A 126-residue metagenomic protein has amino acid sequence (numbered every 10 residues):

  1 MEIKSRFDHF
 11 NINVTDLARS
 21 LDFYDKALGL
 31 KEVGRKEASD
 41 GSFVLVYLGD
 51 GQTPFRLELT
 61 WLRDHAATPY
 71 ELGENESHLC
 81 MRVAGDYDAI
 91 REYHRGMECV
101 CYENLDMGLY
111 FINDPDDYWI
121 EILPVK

Functional and structural regions predicted by a protein language model:
M1-L21, E76-L79, K126: N-terminal beta-strand motif that seeds the catalytic metal site of vicinal oxygen chelate
E2-I3, R91-K126: Vicinal oxygen chelate
R6, V44, T53-F55, N75-S77 (+1 more regions): Residues that flank catalytic or metal-binding motifs in active/ligand-binding sites
N11-P54: Core segments of cupin and vicinal oxygen chelate
D16, G85-D86: Acidic/polar helix N-cap motif
Q52-L57, A67, D117-E121: Short, charged/polar, Gly/Pro-enriched secondary-structure boundary elements
